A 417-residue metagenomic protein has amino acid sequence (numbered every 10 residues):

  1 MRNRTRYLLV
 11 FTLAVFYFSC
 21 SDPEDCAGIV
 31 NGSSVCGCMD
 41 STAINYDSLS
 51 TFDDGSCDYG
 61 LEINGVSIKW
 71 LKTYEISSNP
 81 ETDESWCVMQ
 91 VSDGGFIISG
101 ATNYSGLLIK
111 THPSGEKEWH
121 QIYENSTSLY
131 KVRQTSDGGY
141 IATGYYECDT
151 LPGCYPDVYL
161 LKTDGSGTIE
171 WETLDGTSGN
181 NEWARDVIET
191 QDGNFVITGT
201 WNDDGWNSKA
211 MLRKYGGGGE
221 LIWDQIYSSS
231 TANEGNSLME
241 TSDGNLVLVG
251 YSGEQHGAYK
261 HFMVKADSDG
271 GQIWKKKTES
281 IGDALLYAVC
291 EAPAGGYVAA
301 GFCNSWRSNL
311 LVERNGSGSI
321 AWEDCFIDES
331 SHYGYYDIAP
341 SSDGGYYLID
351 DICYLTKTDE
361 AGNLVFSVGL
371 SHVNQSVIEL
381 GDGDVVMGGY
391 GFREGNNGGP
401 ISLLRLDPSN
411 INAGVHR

Functional and structural regions predicted by a protein language model:
R2-K69, E75, G398, D407-R417: Primarily marks secretory-pathway-exposed extracellular/lumenal segments that are disulfide- and glycosylation-prone
L61-R417: A sequence-level/structural motif corresponding to short, flexible coil/turn segments enriched in small polar residues
